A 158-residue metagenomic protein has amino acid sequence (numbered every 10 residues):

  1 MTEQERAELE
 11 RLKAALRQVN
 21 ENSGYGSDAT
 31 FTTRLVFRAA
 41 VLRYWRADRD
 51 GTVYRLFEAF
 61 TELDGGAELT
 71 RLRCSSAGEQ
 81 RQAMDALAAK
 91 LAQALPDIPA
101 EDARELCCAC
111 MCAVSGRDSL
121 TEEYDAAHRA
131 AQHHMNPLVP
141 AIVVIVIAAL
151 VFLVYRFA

Functional and structural regions predicted by a protein language model:
E3-R117: Charged, amphipathic alpha-helical regulatory modules used for macromolecular assembly or allosteric control
P96-P99, P137-P140, A158: Proline-rich intrinsically disordered, low-complexity coils
S115, V144-I145, F152: N-terminal non-cleavable signal-anchor helices
E123-V146: Juxtamembrane cytosolic/matrix-side boundary and N-terminal portion of single-pass signal-anchor/stop-transfer
V151-A158: Juxtamembrane boundary at the C-terminal end of a transmembrane helix
